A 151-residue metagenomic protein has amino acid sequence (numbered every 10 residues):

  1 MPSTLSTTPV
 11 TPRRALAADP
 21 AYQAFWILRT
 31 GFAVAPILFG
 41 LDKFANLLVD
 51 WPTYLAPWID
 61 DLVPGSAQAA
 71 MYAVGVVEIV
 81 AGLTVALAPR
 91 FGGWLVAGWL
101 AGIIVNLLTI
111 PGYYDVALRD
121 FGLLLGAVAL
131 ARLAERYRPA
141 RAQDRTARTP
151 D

Functional and structural regions predicted by a protein language model:
P2-D151: Membrane-interface extramembranous regions
